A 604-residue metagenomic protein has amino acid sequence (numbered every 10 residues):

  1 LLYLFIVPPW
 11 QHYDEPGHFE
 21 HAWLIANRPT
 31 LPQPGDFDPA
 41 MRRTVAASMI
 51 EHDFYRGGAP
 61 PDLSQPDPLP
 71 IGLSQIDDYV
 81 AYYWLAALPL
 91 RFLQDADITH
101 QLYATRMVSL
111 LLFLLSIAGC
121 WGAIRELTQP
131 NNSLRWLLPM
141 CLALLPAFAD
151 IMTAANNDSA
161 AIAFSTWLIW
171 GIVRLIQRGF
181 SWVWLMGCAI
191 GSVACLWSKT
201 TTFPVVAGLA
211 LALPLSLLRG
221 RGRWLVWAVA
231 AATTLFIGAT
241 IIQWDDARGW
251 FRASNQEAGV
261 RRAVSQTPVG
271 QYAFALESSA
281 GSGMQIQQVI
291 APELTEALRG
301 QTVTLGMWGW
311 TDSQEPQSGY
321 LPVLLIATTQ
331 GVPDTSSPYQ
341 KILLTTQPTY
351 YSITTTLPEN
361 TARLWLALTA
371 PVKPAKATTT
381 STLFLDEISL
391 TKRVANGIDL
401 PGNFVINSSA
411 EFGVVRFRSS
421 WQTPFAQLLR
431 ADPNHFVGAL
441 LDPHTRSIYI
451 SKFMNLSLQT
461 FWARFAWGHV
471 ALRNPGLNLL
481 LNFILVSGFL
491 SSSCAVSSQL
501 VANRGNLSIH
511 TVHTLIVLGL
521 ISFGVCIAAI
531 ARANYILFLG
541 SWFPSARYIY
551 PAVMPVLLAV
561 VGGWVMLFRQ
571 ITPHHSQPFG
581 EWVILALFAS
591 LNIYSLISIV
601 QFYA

Functional and structural regions predicted by a protein language model:
N27-T105, E257-A263, R418-Q459, A463: Interfacial juxtamembrane loops and adjacent helix segments that form the catalytic/substrate-binding surfaces
A96-T99, C120-L144: Transmembrane-helix signature of polytopic, membrane-embedded enzymes that assemble or transfer cell-envelope glycans
A104-T128, W167, S491-C494: Transmembrane-helix motifs of polytopic, lipid-linked glycan transferases
G119-G122, A160-R178, M186, I190-S192 (+2 more regions): Specific aromatic-rich, kink-prone transmembrane helix
I176-Q177, V205-I237, A502, L507: Perimembrane helix-loop-helix junctions
W184-K199, V206: Membrane-interface alpha helices of multi-pass inner-membrane proteins
V229-L477: Extracellular and organelle-lumenal recognition/adhesion modules and their flexible linkers in secreted
W462-I516, L520, V560: Hydrophobic, aromatic-rich transmembrane alpha-helices and their immediate juxtamembrane boundary segments
